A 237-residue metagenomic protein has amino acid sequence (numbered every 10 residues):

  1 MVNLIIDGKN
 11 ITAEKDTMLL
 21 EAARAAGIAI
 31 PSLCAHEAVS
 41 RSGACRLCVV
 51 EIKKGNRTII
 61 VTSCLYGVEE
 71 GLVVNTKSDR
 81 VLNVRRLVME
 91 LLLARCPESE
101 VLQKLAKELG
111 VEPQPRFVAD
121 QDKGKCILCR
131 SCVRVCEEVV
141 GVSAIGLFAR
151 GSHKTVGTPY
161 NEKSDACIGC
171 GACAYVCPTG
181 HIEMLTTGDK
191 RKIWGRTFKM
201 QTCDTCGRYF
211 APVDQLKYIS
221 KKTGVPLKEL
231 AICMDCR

Functional and structural regions predicted by a protein language model:
M1-N3: Extreme N-terminal starter segment of soluble prokaryotic enzymes
I6-N10: Short strand-turn-strand beta-turns centered on an Asx-Gly dipeptide
T17-L20: Short, structural beta-strand-to-alpha-helix junction motif
A22-I59, R86-E90, P115-G124, K228: Immediate flanking context of iron-sulfur cluster ligation sites
T58-A166, H181-C236: Fe-S ferredoxin-like electron-transfer domains and their immediately adjacent linker/connector regions across
A172: A short, cysteine/histidine-rich metal-binding "knuckle" motif
V176-C177: A structural motif detector for beta-strand N-caps
